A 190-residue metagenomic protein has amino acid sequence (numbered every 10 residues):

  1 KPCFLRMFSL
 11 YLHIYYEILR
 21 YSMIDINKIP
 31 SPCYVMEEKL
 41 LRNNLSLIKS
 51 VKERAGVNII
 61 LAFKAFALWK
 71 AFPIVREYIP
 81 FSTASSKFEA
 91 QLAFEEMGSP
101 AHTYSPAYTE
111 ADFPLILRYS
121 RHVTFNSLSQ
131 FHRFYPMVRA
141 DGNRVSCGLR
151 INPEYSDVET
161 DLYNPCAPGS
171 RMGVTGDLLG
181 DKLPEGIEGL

Functional and structural regions predicted by a protein language model:
L5, S9-L12, Y16: Short hydrophobic targeting helices and cationic amphipathic motifs that mediate membrane/organellar targeting
M23-V35: Generic N-terminal amphipathic, Lys/Arg-enriched alpha-helix
L40: Active-site anion-handling motifs in enzyme catalytic cores
L45: Short amphipathic alpha-helical/adjacent loop interface patches that line ligand and macromolecule-binding sites
V57-L190: Active-site-proximal beta-alpha core segment in soluble small-molecule metabolic enzymes
